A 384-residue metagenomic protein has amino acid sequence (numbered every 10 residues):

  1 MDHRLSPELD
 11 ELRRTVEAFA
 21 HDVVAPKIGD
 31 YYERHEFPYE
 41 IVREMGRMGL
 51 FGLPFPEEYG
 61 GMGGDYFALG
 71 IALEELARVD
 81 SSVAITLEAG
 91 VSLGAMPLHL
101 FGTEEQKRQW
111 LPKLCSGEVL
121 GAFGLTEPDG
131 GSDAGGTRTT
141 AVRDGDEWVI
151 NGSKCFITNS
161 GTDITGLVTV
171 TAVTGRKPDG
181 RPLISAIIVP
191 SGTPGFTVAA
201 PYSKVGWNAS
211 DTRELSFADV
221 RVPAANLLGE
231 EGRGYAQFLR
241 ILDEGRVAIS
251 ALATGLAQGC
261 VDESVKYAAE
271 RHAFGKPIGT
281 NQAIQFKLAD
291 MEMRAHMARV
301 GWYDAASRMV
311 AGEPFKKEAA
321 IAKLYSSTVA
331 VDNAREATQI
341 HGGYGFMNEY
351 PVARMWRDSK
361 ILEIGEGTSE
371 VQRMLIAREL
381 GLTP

Functional and structural regions predicted by a protein language model:
M1-A89, F101-Q106, K113-E118, G131-A134 (+3 more regions): Alpha-helical interface subdomain recognition
G49, L73-A77, A172-V173, V189-P194 (+1 more regions): Short Ser/Thr-interspersed hydrophobic loop/turn segments at strand-loop and sheet-helix junctions that line or gate
L87, L114, D129-S132, T158-D163 (+2 more regions): Short Gly/Pro-enriched turn/cap motifs at secondary-structure boundaries
A95-F101, F123, G135: Flexible, glycine-rich active-site loops centered on histidine and acidic residues that chelate a metal or position
G117-L125, V170-T171: A short, Trp-centered hydrophobic/proline-enriched beta-strand micro-motif
G136, G192-P223: Flexible, small-/acidic-enriched active-site or ligand-binding loops
N151-T197: A short core secondary-structure module
A218-A236: Long, acidic (Asp/Glu-rich), low-complexity accessory segments flanking structured domains
